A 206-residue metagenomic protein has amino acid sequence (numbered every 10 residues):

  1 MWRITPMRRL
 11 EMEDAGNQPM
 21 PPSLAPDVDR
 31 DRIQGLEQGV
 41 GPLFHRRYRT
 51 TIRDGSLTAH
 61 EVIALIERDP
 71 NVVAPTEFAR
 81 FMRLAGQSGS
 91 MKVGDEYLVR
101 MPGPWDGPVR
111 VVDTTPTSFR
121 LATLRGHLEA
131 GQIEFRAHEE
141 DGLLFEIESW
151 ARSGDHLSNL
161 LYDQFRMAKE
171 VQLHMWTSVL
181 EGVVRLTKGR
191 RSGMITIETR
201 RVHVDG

Functional and structural regions predicted by a protein language model:
M1-R100: Hydrophobic ligand-binding cavity/cleft-lining segments
I33-Q38, P108-V109, I147, A151: Short, flexible segments with low predicted structural confidence
R47-R49, L98, R120, E134-R136 (+1 more regions): Beta-strand secondary-structure signal
A64-V72, G126, E181, R185-K188: Short, intrinsically disordered, mixed-charge
F78-F81, L121, S178: Hydrophobic/basic alpha-helical segments enriched in Actinobacteria
R100-E140: Hydrophobic-ligand binding "helix-grip"
G126-E170: Beta-strand/loop substructures that line and gate deep hydrophobic ligand-binding cavities in soluble
G154-D205: A conserved amphipathic terminal alpha-helix motif
